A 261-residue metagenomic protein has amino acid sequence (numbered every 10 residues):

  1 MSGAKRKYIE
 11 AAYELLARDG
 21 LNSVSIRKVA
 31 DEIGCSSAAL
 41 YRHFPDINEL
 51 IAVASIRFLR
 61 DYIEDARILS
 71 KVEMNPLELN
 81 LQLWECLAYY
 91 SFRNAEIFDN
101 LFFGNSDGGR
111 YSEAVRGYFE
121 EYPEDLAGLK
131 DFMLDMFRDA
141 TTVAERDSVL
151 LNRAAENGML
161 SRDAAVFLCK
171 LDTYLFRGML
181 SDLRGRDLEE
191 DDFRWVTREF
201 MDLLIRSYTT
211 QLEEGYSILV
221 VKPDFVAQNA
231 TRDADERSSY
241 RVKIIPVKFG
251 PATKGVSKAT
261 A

Functional and structural regions predicted by a protein language model:
M1-D19, S23-E32, E49-A52, E73: Basic, helix-initiating cap at the start of DNA-binding domains
L15, Y90, N94, M179: Short alpha-helical functional segments enriched in proximate histidine and acidic residues
E32, C86, N100-D107, L171 (+1 more regions): Short acidic/histidine-centered micro-motifs embedded in hydrophobic/aromatic stretches that mark compact functional
I33-F44: Short hydrophobic/aromatic patch on the recognition helix
V53, I68-G104: Hydrophobic alpha-helical connector segments
I56-I63: Short, basic, alpha-helical segments at the C-terminal edge of helix-turn-helix-like DNA-binding modules
D107-E156, D202: Amphipathic alpha-helical packing segments from all-alpha helical-bundle domains
T141-S161, A165-A261: C-terminal peripheral helix-coil segments that are non-catalytic and often amphipathic
